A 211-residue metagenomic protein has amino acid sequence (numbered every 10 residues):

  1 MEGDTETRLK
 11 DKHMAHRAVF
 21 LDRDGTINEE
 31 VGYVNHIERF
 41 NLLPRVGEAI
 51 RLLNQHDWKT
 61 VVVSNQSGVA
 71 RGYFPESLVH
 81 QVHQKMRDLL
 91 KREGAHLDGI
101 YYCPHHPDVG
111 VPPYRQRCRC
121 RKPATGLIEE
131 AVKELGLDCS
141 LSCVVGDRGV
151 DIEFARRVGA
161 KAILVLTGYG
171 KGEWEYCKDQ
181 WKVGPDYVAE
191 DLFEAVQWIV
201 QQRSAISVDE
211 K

Functional and structural regions predicted by a protein language model:
G3-D4, R8-V61: Active-site neighborhood of HAD-like aspartate-dependent phosphohydrolases
N28-L43, V69-L78, R92-H96, V109-C120: Metal-dependent phosphoesterase signature
V46, I50-L89, A95-V109, A155: Substrate-recognition element of Asp-dependent hydrolases with the DxDx(T/V) motif
N65-Q66, L166-Y169, L192: Short secondary-structure boundary segments
H83-Y102, E175-V200: Structural recognition of alpha->loop->beta junctions
R119-I152: Conserved Lys-Pro-Asp/Glu-containing loop-to-beta segment of HAD-superfamily phosphomonoesterases, centered on
L135-L137, V196-S207: Short, hydrophobic alpha-helical segments
V144-Y187: Acidic, Mg2+-coordinating phosphoryl-transfer loop and its flanking beta/alpha structural elements, shared across
